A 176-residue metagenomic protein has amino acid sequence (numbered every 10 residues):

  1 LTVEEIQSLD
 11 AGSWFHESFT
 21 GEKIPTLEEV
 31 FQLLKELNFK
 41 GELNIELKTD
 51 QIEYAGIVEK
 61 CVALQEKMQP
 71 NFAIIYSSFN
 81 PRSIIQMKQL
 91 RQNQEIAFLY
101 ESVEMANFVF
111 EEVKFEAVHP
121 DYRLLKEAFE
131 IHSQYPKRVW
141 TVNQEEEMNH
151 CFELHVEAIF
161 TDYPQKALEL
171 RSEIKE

Functional and structural regions predicted by a protein language model:
L1-E95, V113-E116, P120: Metal-dependent phosphodiesterase/phospholipase catalytic core, i.e., the His/Asp/Glu-rich active-site region
F19-T20, A97-E176: C-terminal active-site rim and adjoining tail of enzyme catalytic domains
